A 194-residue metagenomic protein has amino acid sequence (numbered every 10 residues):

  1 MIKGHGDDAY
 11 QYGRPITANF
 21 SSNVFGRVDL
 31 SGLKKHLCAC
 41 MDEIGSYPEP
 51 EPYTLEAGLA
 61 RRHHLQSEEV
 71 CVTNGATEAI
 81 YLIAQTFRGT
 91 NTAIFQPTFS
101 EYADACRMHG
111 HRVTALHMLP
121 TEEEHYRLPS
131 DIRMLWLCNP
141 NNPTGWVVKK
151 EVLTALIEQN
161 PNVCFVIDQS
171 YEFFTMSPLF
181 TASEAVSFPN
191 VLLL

Functional and structural regions predicted by a protein language model:
M1-Y47: N-terminal "arm"/small-domain region of PLP-dependent enzymes with the aminotransferase-like
A18-F20, A93, T114-L116, V166 (+1 more regions): Hydrophobic/aromatic beta-strand patches that form the interior of the parallel beta-sheet core in alpha/beta enzyme
N23-F25, A76, N139-P143, E172: Short glycine-rich anion-binding loops that position phosphate/pyrophosphate groups of nucleotides and phosphorylated
V28, I80-Y81, Y102-A103, T144-G145 (+1 more regions): Glycine/Thr-rich phosphate-binding loops of Rossmann-like dinucleotide-binding domains
Y53-N91, H109: Phosphate-binding glycine-rich loop
Q85-C138, P143: PLP-dependent aminotransferase-like
E123-D131, P143-L194: Active-site pre-lysine segment of PLP-dependent enzymes
